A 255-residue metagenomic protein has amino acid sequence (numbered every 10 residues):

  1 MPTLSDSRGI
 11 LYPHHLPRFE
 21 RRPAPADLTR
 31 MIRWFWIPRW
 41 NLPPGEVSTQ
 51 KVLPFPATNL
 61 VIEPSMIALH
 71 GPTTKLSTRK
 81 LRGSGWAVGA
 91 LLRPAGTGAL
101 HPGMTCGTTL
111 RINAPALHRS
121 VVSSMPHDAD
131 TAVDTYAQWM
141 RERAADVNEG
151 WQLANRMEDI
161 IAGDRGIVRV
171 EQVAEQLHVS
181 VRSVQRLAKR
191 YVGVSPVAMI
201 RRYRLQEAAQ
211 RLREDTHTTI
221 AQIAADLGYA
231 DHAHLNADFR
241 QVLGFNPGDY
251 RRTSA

Functional and structural regions predicted by a protein language model:
M1-V181, Y191-S195, Q210-E214, T219-A230 (+2 more regions): Alpha-helical bundle regulatory/interaction domains
V181, Q185, I200-Y203: Short, intrinsically disordered low-complexity segments
A188, I200, D238-R240, R251: DNA major-groove recognition helix of helix-turn-helix
V192, I200-A209, L243: C-terminal flanking helix
R204, F239, A255: Positions that flank functional sites
I223, L235, F239: Conserved active-site tyrosine of GNAT-family acetyltransferases
